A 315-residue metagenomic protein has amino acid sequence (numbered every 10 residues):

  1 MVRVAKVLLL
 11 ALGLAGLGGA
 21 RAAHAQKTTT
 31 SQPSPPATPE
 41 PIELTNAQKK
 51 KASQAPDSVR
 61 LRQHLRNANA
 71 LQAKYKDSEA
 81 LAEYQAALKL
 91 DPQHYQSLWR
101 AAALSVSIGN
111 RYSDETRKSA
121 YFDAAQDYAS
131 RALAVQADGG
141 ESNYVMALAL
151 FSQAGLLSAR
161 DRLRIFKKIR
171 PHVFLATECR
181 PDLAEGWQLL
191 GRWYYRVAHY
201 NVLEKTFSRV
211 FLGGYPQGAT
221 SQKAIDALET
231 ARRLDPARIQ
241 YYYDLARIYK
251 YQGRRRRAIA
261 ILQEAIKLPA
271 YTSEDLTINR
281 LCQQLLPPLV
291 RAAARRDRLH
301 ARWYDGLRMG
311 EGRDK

Functional and structural regions predicted by a protein language model:
K6-G16: Bacterial N-terminal signal peptides
H24-Q85, Y95, W99-R100, L104-G109: N-terminal leader/linker segments that initiate helical-solenoid repeat arrays
P39-K51, L203-T206, V210, L268-K315: Terminal, low-structured helical/coil segments at or just beyond the last alpha-helical repeat
S58-H64, E204-K205, A237-I239: Generic helix N-cap/helix-start motif at coil->alpha-helix transitions
L61, Y95-Q96, G140-E141, A184 (+2 more regions): Helix-start (N-cap) detector for alpha-helical repeat units in TPR-like alpha-solenoids, especially tetratricopeptide
Q63, L71-E79, L104-D138, V145-D182 (+5 more regions): Short coil/linker segments at helix-helix boundaries
K89, A134, R233, I266-K267: Amphipathic alpha-helical segments of tetratricopeptide repeats
W99-R100, Y144-V145, Q188-L189, Q240-D244 (+1 more regions): Alpha-solenoid helical repeat scaffolds
